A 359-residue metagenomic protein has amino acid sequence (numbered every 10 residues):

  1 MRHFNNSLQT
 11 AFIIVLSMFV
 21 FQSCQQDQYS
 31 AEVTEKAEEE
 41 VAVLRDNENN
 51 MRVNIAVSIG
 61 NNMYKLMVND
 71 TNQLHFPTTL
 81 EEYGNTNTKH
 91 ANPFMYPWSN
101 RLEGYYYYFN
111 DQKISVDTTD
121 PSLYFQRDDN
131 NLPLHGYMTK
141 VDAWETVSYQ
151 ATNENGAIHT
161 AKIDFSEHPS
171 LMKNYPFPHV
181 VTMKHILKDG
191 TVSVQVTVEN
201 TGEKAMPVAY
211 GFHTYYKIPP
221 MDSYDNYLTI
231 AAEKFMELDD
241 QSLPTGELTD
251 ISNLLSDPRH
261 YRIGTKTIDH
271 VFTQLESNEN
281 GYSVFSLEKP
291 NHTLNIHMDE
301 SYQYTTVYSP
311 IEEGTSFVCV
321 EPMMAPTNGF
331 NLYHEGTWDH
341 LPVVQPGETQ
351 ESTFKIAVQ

Functional and structural regions predicted by a protein language model:
R2-A11: Bacterial N-terminal signal peptides that target proteins for export
Q22-S23: C-terminal motif of bacterial Sec signal peptides marking the signal peptidase cleavage site
D27-S122, E279-Y302, E348-V358: Beta-strand-rich N-terminal accessory domains
Y29-K36, N110-K113, D117-D189: Extended, loop-rich substrate-binding clefts of extracytoplasmic carbohydrate-active enzymes
L44-N47, A56-V57, L66, I163-P219: Acidic, contiguous internal or C-terminal segments within carbohydrate-active enzymes that form a structured patch used
N92, Y96-P97, F330-G336: Short, structured beta-strand/loop micro-motifs enriched in basic residues and often containing a Trp
D128-E145, Y149, Y227-L228, T265-L332: Acidic/His-leaning functional-site neighborhoods
A205, Y215-D299: Active-site/ligand-binding surface loops and adjacent short beta/alpha elements that line catalytic pockets across
